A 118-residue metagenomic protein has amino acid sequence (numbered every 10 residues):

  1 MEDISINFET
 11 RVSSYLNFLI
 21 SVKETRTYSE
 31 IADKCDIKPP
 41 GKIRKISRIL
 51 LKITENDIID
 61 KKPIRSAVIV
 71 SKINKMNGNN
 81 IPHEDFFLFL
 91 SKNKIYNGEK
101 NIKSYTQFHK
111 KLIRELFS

Functional and structural regions predicted by a protein language model:
E2-S13, N17-I20, E24-S118: Nucleic acid-binding interface residues in structured DNA/RNA-binding domains, emphasizing the DNA-engaging scaffolds
